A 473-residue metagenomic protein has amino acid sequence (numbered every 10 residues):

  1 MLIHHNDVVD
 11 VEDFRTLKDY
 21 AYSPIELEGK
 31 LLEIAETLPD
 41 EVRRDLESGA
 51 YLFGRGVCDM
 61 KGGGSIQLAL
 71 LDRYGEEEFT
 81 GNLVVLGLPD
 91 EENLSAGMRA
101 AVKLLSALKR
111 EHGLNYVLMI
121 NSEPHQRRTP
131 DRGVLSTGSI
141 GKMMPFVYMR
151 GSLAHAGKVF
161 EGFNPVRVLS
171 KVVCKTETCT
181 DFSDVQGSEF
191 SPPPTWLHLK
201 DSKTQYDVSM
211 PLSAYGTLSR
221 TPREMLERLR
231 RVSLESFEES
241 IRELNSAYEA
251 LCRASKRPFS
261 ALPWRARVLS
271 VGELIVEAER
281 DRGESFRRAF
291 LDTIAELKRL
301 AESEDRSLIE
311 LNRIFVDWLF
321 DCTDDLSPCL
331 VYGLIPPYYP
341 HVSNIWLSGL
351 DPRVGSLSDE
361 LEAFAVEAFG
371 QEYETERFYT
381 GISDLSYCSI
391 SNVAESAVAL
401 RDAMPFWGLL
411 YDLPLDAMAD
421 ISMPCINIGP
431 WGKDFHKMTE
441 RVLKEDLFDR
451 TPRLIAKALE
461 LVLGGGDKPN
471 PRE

Functional and structural regions predicted by a protein language model:
M1-R55, E76-G81: Acidic/His- and Gly-rich active-site-bordering loop/insert found across diverse amide/peptide-bond hydrolases
V8, V147-A154, T217, N427-K437: A glycine-centered beta->alpha junction motif in the catalytic cores of kinase/phosphotransferase enzymes
L46-G138: Acidic/histidine-rich catalytic neighborhood of metal-dependent amide-processing enzymes
L52-S65, F160-V166, E445-D449: Short, conserved micro-motifs enriched in small and acidic residues
L68-E76, K171-T178, A456-E460: Short glycine/serine- and small hydrophobic-enriched flexible loop segments
E76-E78, S136-K142, S202-V208, C322-D325 (+1 more regions): Short glycine/proline-enriched loop/turn "hinge" motifs that connect secondary-structure elements and lie
S106-F315: Midchain, well-structured core segments that form catalytic/ion-binding scaffolds
E249-E473: An extended, acidic, His-containing surface patch that forms the Zn2+-binding/catalytic region of metallohydrolases
